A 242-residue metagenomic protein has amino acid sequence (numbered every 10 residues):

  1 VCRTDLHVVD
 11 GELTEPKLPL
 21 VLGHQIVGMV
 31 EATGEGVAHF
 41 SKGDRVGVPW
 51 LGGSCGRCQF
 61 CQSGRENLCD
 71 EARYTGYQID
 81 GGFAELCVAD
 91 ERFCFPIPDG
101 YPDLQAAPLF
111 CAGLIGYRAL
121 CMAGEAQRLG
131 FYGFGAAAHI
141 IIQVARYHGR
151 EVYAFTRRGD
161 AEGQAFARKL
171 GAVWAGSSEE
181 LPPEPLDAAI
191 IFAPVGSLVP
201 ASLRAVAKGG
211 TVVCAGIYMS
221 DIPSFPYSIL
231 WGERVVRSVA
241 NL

Functional and structural regions predicted by a protein language model:
C2, H39-F40, P49-F95, D99: Cysteine-cluster motifs in flexible loop/terminal segments that predominantly coordinate metals
D10-Q59, F93, P98-Y101: Glycine-rich beta-strand-centered segment in the early N-terminal region that forms part of a ligand/cofactor-binding
D99-E179: Mid-domain Rossmann-like dinucleotide-binding core that forms the NAD(H)/NADP(H) cofactor-binding site
F155-G159, F192, A240: N-terminal Rossmann-fold cofactor-binding loop
L181-A189: A short acidic, Gly/Pro-enriched loop at the edge of an enzyme's catalytic core that lines a small-molecule cofactor
G196-L242: Glycine-rich phosphate-binding loop and adjacent beta-alpha segment of Rossmann(oid) nucleotide-cofactor-binding
